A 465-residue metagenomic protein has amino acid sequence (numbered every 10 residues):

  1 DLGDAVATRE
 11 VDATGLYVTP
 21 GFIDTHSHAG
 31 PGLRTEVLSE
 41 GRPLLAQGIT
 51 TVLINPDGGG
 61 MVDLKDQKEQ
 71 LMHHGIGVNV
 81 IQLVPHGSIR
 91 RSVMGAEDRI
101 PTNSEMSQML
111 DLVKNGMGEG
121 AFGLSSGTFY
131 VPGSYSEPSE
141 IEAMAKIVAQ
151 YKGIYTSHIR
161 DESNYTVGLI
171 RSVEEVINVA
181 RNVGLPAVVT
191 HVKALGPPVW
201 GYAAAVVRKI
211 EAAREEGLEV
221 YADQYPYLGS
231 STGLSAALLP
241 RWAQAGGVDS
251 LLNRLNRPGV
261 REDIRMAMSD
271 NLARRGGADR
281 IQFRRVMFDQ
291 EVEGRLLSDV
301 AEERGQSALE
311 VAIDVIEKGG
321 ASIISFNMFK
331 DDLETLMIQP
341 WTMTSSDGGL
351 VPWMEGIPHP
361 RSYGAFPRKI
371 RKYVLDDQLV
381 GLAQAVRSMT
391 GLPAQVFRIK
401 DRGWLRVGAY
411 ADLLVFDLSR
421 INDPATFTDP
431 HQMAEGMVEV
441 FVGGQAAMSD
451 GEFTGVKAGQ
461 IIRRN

Functional and structural regions predicted by a protein language model:
D1-G21: Histidine-rich, glycine-flanked metal-binding segment
G15, H26, G48, V80 (+10 more regions): Divalent metal-coordination and catalytic microenvironments
Y17-L38: Di-metal (Zn2+ and/or Mg2+/Mn2+) metal-binding site signature of metallo-dependent hydrolases with the MBL/beta-CASP
T35-N55, A385: Small-aliphatic-rich amphipathic alpha-helix that forms the alpha element of a beta-alpha
D57-N182: Hydrophobic, small-residue-rich alpha-helical packing segments that form membrane-like cores
L83-V84, S88, S92-N103, M109-V131 (+3 more regions): Active-site neighborhoods of metal-dependent hydrolases
S250-R257, E334-W341, S346-D347, A365 (+1 more regions): C-terminal cap of metal-dependent C-N hydrolases
S298, I323-L333, D377-V386, A394-H431: Acidic, glycine-enriched loop/beta-strand segments at the rims of small-molecule binding/catalytic pockets
